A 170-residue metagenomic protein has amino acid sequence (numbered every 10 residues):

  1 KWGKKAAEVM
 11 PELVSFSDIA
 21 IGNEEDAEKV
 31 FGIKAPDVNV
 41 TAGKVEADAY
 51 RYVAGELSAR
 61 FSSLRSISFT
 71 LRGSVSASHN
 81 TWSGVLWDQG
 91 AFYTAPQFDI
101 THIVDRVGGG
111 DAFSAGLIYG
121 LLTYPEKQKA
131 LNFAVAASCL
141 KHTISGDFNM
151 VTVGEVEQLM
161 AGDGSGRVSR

Functional and structural regions predicted by a protein language model:
K1-A91: Conserved phosphate/ATP/ADP-binding segment of small-molecule kinases
P36, G164-S165: Compositionally biased, low-complexity linear motifs
R65, V168-S169: Secondary-structure boundary/capping motif
Y93-D163, R170: Conserved post-catalytic alpha-helical subdomain immediately downstream of the catalytic base and nucleotide-binding
